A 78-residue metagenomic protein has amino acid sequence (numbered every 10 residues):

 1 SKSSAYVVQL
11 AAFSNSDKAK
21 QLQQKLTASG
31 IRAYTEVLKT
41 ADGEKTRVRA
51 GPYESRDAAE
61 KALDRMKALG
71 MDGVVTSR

Functional and structural regions predicted by a protein language model:
S1-V7, A11, D17-K18: Compositionally biased, proline/threonine/alanine/serine-rich low-complexity intrinsically disordered stretches
S14-R78: Extracytoplasmic
